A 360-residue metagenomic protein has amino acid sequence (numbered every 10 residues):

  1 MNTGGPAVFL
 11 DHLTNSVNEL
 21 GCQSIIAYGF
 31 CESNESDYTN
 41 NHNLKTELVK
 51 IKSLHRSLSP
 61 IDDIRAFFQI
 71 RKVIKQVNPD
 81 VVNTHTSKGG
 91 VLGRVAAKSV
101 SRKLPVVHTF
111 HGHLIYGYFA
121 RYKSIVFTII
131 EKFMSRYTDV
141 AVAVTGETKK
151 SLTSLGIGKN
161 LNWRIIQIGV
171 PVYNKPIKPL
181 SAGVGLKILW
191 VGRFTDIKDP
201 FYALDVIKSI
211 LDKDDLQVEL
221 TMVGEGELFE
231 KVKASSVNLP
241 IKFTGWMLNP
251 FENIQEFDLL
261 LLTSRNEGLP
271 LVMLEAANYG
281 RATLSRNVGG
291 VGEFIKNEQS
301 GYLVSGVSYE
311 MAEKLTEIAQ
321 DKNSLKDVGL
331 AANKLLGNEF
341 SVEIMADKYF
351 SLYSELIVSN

Functional and structural regions predicted by a protein language model:
M1-D62, S151-G156, W163-I165, G226-L228: N-terminal strand-loop element at the rim of the active site of nucleotide-sugar-dependent glycosyltransferases
A7-H12, L186, W190-S209, E227-E230: A conserved mid-protein helix/loop that constitutes part of the nucleotide-sugar donor-binding site
I61-F68, L104-P105, I115-Y137: Nucleotide-sugar donor phosphate/pyrophosphate-binding loop at the beta->alpha transition of glycosyltransferases
R136-N162, V172: A short, active-site helix/loop in glycosyltransferases that binds the activated sugar's phosphate group
W246, R265: Aromatic "clamp/platform" in nucleotide-sugar-dependent glycosyltransferases that forms part of the donor/acceptor
A282-S285: Short hydrophobic beta-strand element within catalytic cores of glycosyltransferases and related nucleotide-activated
N297-E298, Y302-Y309, E317-K322: Conserved acidic donor-binding segment of nucleotide-sugar-dependent glycosyltransferases
E317, S324-E339, M345-S351: A short, well-ordered alpha-helix in the C-terminal region of glycosyltransferases
